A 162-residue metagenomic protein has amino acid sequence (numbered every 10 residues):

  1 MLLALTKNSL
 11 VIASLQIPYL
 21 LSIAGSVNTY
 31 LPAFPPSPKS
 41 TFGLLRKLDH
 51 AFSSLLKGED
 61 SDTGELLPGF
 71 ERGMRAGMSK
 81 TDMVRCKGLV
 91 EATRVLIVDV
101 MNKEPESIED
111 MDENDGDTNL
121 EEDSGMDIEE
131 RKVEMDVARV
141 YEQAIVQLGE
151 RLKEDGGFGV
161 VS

Functional and structural regions predicted by a protein language model:
L2-S162: Extended amphipathic alpha-helical regions
